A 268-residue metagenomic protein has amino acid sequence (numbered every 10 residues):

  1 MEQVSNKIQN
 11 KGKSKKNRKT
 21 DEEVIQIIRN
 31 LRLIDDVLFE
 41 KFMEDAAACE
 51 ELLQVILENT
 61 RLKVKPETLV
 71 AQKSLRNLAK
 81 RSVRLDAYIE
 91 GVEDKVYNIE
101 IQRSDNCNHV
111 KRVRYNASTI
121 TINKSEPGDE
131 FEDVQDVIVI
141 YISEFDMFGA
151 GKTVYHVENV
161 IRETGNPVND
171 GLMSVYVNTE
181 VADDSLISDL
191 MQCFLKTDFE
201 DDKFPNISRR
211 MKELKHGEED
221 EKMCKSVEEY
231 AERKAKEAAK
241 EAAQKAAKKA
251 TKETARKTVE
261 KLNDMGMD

Functional and structural regions predicted by a protein language model:
M1-M173: Accessory alpha/beta interaction modules
E2-R29, V37, I56, E90-V92 (+2 more regions): Short, charged alpha-helical interaction segments and adjacent helix-coil junctions
E144, E180-V181: Short beta-alpha junction loops
I161-D170, V175-E180, L190, F194-T197: Low-complexity, glycine/alanine/valine/leucine- and proline-rich hydrophobic stretches
